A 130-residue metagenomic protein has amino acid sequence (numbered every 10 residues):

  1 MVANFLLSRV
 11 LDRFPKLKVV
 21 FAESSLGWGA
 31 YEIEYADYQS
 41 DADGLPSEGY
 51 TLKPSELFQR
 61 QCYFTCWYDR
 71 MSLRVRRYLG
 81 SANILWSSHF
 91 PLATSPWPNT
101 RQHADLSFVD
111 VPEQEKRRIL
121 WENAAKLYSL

Functional and structural regions predicted by a protein language model:
M1-L57, M71-A82: Histidine/acidic residue-rich metal-binding segments in metalloenzymes
V2, S87-H89: Generic secondary-structure boundary/loop-capping signal
S8-R9, L17, G27-W28, T51 (+3 more regions): Mid-to-C-terminal alpha-helical segments outside catalytic/metal-binding sites
F58-C62: Surface-exposed cleft-lining segments at the edges of enzyme active sites
